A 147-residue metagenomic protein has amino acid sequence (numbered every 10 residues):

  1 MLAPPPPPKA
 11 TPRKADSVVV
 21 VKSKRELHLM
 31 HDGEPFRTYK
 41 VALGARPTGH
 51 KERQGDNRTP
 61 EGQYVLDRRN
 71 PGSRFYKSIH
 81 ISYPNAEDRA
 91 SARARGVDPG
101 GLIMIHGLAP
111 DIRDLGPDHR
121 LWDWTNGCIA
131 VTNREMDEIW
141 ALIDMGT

Functional and structural regions predicted by a protein language model:
L2-Q54: Intrinsically disordered, low-complexity, Pro/Ser/Thr/Asn/Gly/Ala-rich spacer/linker segments adjacent to signal
P6-R13, G55, R68-T147: Exported/periplasmic cell-wall-interacting domains
V20, N57-T59, G72: Generic structural signal for well-ordered secondary structure
K22, P35, Q63-L66, V131: Functionally constrained cores in energy, signaling, and assembly domains
K24-E26, Q63, L102: Structural motif
G49-L66: Short, surface-exposed secondary-structure junctions/capping segments
